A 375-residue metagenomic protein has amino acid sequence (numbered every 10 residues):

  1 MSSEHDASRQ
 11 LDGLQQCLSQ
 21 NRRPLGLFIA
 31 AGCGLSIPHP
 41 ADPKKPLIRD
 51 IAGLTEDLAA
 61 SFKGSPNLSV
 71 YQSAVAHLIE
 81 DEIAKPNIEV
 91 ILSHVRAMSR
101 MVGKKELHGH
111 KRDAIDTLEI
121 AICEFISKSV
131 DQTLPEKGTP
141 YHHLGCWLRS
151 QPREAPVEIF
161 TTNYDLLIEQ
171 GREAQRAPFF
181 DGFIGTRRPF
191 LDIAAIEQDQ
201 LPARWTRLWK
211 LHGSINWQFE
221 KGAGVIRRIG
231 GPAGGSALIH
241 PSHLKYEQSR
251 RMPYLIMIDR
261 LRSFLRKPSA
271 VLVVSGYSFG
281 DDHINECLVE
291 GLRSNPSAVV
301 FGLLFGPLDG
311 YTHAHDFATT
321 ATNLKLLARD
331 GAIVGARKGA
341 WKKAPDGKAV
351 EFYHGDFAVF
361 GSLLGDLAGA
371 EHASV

Functional and structural regions predicted by a protein language model:
M1-I29, C33-I37, S69, Q198-L201 (+1 more regions): SIR2/sirtuin-family catalytic core signature
M1-Q170: Gly/serine-rich nucleotide phosphate-binding loop at the start of the catalytic core of nucleotide/ADP-ribose-handling
S2, D6, R227-K267, S275: Acidic, metal/cofactor-coordinating or nucleic-acid-engaging core segments within structured domains
D6-D12, K137-L144, L191-I196, S249-S263: A Trp-anchored, charged/polar loop motif used as the substrate-binding/catalytic surface of acyl/ester-handling
S36-P38, I168-Q170, P178, W217-K221 (+2 more regions): Short helix/loop capping segments that flank catalytic or ligand/cofactor-binding pockets
P40-T55, E173-F179, L288-E290, D316-A321: Short secondary-structure boundary/capping segments
I48, Q175-P189, G276: A short alpha->loop->secondary-structure connector
I193-R227: A recognition module on extended beta-rich or small alphabeta surfaces enriched in W/G with H and D/E
